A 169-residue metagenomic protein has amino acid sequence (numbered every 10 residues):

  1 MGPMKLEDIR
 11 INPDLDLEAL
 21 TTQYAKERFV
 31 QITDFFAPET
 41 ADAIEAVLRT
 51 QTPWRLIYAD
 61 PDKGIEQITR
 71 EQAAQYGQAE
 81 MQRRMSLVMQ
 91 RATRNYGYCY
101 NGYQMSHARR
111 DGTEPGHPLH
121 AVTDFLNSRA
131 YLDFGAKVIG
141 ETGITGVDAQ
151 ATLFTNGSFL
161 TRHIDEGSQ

Functional and structural regions predicted by a protein language model:
M1-Q169: Fe(II)/2-oxoglutarate oxygenase catalytic core
